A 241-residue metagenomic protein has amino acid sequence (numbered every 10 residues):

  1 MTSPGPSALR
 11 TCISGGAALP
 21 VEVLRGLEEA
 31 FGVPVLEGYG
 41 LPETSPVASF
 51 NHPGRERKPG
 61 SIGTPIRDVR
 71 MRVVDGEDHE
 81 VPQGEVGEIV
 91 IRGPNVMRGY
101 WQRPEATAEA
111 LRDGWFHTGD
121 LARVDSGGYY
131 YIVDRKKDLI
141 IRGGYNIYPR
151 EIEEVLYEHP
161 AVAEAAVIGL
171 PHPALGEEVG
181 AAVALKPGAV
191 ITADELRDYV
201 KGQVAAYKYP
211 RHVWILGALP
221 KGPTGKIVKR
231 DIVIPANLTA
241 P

Functional and structural regions predicted by a protein language model:
M1-E85, P94, A108-L111, A174 (+1 more regions): Conserved adenylate-forming
T11-S14, V167, W214-I215: Hydrophobic/anchoring residues in structured secondary elements
L36, V213-L216: General small-molecule cofactor/ligand-binding pocket signal
R67-V69, G87, E177-V179, R211 (+1 more regions): Change "...and in nucleic-acid phosphodiester-cleaving endonucleases..." to "...and in nucleic-acid processing enzymes
P82-Q83, G99-Q102: Active-site glycine/GP-rich loop and adjacent strand/helix microenvironment that borders small-molecule binding pockets
G93, R98-G99, A106-E109, L121-K208 (+3 more regions): AMP-binding/adenylate-forming catalytic core of the ANL superfamily
I234-P241: Acidic/polar alpha-helix N-cap and adjacent early helical turns within long charge-rich amphipathic helices/linkers
